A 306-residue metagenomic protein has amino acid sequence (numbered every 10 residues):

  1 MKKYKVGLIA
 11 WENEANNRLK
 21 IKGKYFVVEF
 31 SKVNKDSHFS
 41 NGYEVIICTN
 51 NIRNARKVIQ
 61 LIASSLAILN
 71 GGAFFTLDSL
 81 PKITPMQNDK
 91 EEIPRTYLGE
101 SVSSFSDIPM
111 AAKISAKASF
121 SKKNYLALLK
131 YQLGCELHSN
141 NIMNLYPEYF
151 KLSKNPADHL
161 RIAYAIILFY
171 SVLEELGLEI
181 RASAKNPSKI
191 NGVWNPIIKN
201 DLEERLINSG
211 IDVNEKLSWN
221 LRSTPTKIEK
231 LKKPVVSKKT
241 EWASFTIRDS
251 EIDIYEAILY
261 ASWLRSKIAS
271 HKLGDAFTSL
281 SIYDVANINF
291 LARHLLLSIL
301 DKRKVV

Functional and structural regions predicted by a protein language model:
M1-I167, I282-A286, F290-R303: Charged, non-catalytic interaction/linker regions at domain boundaries that couple catalytic cores to substrate
K113-V306: Amphipathic, oligomerization/interface secondary-structure segments
